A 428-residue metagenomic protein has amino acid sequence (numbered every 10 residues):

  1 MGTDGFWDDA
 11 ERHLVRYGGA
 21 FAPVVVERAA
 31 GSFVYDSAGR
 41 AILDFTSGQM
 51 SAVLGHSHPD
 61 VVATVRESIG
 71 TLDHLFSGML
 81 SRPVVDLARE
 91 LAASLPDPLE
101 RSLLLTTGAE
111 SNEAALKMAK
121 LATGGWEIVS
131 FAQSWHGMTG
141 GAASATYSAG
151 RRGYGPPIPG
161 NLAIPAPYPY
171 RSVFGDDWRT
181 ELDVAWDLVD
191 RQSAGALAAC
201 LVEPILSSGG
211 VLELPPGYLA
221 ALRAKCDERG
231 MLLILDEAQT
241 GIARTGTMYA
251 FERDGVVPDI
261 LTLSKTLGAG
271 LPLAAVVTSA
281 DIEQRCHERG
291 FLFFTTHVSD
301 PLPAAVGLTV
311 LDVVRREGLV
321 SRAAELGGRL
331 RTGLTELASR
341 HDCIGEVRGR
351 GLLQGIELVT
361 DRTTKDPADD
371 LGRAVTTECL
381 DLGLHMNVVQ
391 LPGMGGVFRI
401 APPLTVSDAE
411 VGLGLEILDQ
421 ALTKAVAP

Functional and structural regions predicted by a protein language model:
M1-P428: Conserved N-terminal phosphate-binding loop of PLP-dependent enzymes in the Aspartate aminotransferase
